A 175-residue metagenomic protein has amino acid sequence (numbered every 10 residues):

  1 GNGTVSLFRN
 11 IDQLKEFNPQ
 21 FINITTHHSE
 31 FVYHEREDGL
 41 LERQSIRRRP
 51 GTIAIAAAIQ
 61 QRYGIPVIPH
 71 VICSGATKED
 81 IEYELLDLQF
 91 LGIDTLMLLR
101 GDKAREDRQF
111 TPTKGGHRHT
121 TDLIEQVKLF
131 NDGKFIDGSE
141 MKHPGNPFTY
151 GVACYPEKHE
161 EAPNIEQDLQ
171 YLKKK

Functional and structural regions predicted by a protein language model:
G1-L7, P66-E79, T149-L169: Active-site mouth loops of central-metabolism enzymes
Q13-P50, A104-K114: Glycine-rich, proline-tolerant flexible connector loops at the mouths of alpha/beta enzymes
Q20-I24, D94-D102, G151: Non-cysteine beta-strand/loop elements that form the S-adenosyl-L-methionine
I22, L88, K175: Conserved, mostly hydrophobic/aromatic
T26-S29, I72-S74, L98-K103, Y155: Short, ordered loop/turn segments at secondary-structure junctions
R36-P69, G115-V152: Alpha-helix-loop-beta-strand connector modules within alpha/beta enzyme cores
K78-E125: Flexible, glycine-rich active-site loops centered on histidine and acidic residues that chelate a metal or position
